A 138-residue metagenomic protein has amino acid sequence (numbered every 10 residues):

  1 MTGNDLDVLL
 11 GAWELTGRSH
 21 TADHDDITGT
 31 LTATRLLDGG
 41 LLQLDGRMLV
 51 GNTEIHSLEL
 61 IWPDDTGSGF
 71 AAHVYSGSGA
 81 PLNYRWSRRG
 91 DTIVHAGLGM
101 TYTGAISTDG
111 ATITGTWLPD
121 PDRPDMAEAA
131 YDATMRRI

Functional and structural regions predicted by a protein language model:
M1-A12, S107: N-terminal helix-cap/turn-to-beta initiation motif at the start of protein domains
G3, L15-T103: Central antiparallel beta-sheet cores of small beta-barrel/beta-sandwich binding domains
L10-T16, T114: A short, Trp-centered hydrophobic/proline-enriched beta-strand micro-motif
P81, G104, D122-M126: Short, well-ordered, mixed-charge alpha-helical segments that flank or form enzyme active sites
A111-L118: Beta-strand/loop substructures that line and gate deep hydrophobic ligand-binding cavities in soluble
P119-I138: Edge beta-strand at a domain terminus
